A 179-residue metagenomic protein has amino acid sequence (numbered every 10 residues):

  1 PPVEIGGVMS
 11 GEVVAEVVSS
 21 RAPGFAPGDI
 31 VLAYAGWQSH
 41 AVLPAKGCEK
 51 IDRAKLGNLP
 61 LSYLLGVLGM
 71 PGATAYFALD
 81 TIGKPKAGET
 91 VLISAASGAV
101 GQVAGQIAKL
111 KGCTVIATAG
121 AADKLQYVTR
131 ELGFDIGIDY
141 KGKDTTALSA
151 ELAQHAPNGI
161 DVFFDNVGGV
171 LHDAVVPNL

Functional and structural regions predicted by a protein language model:
P1-W37: Glycine-rich beta-strand-centered segment in the early N-terminal region that forms part of a ligand/cofactor-binding
G24-F25, P85, L179: Short, well-ordered loop/turn sites that connect or cap secondary structure elements
I30, T90, T114: Short glycine-centered segments of the SAM/dcSAM-binding site in methyltransferase folds
Y34, A54-I82, A87, I93-S97 (+1 more regions): A glycine-rich, Thr/Ser-enriched phosphate-binding loop motif common to dinucleotide/cofactor-binding enzymes
Y34-K50: A structural motif shared across PLP-dependent enzymes of the aminotransferase-like
A75, G105, K109: Gly/Ala-rich phosphate-binding loop of Rossmann-like dinucleotide-binding domains, activating on the conserved
I93, K109-A174: Adenosine-nucleotide cofactor-binding segment
S97, G101, G105: N-terminal Rossmann NAD(P)H-binding glycine-rich loop of SDR-like oxidoreductase domains
